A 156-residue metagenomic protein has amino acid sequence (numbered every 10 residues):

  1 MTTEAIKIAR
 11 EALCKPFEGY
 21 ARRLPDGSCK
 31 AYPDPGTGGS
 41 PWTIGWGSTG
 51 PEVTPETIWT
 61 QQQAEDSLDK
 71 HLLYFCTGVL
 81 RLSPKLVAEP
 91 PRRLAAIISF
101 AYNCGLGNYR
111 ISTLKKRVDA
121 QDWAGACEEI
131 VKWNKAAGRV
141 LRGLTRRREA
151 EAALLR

Functional and structural regions predicted by a protein language model:
M1-G36, S48, E52-P55, Q63-K70 (+3 more regions): Long, amphipathic alpha-helical surface segments
C14, R93-A101, E129-V131: Short alpha-helical scaffolding segments that buttress acidic/His motifs in well-ordered protein cores
G39-T43: A short, structured beta-strand/loop element
I44-W46, A95-Y102, K115-D119: Amphipathic alpha-helical segments that form the core helices of the histone-fold
K85-R93: Structural motif
